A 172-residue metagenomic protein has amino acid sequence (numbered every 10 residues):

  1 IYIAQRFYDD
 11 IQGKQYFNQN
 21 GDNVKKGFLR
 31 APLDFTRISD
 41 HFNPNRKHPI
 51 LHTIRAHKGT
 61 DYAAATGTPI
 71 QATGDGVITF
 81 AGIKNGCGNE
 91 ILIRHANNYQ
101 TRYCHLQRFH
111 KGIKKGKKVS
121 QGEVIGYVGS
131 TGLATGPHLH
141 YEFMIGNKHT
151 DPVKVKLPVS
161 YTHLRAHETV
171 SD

Functional and structural regions predicted by a protein language model:
I1-R30: Buried, small/hydrophobic-residue-enriched core segments of structured protein domains
K14-F17, I113, L164: A short, polar/proline- and glycine-enriched secondary-structure boundary/capping micro-motif
N23-Y161: Catalytic cores of peptidoglycan-degrading enzymes
H163-A166, V170-D172: Single conserved hydrophobic/aromatic residue that forms the stacking wall/gate of nucleotide- or nucleobase-binding
